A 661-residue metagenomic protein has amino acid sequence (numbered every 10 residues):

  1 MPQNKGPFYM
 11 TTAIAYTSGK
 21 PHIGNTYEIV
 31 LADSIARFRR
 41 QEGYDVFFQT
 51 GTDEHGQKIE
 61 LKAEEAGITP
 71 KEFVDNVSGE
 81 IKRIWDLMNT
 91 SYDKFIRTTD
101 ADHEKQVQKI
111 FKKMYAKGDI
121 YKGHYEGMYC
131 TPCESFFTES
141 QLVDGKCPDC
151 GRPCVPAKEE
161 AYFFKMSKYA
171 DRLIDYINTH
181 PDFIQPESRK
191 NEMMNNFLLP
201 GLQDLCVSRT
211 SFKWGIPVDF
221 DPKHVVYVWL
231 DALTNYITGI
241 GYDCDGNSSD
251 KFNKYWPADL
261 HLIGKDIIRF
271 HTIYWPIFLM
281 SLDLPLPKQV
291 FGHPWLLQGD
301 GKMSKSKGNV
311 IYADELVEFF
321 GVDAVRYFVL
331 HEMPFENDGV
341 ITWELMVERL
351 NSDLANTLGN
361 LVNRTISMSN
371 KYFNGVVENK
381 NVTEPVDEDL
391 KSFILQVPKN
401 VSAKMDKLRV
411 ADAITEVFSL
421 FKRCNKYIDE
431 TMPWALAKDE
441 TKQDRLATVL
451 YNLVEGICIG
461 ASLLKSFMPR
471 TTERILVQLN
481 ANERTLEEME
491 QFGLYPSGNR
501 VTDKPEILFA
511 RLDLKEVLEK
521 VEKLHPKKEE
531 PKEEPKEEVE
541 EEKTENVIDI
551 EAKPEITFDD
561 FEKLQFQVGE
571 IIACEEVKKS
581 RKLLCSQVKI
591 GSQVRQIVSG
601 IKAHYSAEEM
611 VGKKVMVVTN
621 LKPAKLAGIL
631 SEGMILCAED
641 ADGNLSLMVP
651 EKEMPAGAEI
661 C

Functional and structural regions predicted by a protein language model:
P2-T50, D102-Q106, C150, P156-K371 (+1 more regions): Structured secondary-structure scaffolds
P2-V77, I96-F111, A116, C133 (+7 more regions): N-terminal catalytic cores of NTP/NDP-binding nucleotidyl/phosphoryl-transfer enzymes
S78-D93: A glycine-rich helix N-cap at a beta->alpha junction
K117-A170, I174: Cys/His-rich short segments
K122, L345-V382, F393-V501, V618: Helix-rich, typically C-terminal accessory recognition domains appended to large enzymatic cores
Q289-G292, L476-Q478, C585: Beta-strand segments within the central parallel beta-sheet cores of soluble alpha/beta enzyme folds
T472-D560: Intrinsic disorder at enzyme termini
K536-C661: Phosphate-backbone binding interfaces of nucleic-acid-interacting proteins
